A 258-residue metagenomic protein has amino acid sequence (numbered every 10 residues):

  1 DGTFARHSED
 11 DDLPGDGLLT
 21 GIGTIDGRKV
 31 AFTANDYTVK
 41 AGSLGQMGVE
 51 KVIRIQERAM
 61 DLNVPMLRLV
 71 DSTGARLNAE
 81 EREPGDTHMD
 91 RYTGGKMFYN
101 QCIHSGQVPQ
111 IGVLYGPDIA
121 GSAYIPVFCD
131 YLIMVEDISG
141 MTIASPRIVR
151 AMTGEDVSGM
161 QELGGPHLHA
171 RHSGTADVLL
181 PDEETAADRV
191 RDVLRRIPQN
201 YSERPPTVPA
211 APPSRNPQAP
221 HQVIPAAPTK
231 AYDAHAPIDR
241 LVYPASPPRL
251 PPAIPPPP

Functional and structural regions predicted by a protein language model:
D1, V30-V39, L77-E80, R150 (+3 more regions): Gly-rich Lys/Arg/Thr-decorated short loops/hinges at beta-loop-alpha junctions or inter-strand turns that position
G2-A31, M60, A226-P258: Non-catalytic terminal/interface segments that mediate subunit docking, oligomerization, and allosteric communication
H7, D16-L18, K51-I55, M97 (+1 more regions): Short alpha-helical segments and helix-capping/turn motifs at coil-helix boundaries
D12-D16, K40-E57: Glycine-rich anion/phosphate-binding loops
G23-D36, K51-E81, P258: A structural preference for short, pocket-lining loop segments at secondary-structure junctions
T38-M47, E80-H88: Flexible beta-alpha connector loops of hexameric P-loop NTPases
V70-S202: Conserved catalytic cores of soluble enzyme domains, especially glycine-rich substrate-binding beta-alpha loops
V178-H235: Terminal amphipathic helices with adjacent charged low-complexity linkers/tails
